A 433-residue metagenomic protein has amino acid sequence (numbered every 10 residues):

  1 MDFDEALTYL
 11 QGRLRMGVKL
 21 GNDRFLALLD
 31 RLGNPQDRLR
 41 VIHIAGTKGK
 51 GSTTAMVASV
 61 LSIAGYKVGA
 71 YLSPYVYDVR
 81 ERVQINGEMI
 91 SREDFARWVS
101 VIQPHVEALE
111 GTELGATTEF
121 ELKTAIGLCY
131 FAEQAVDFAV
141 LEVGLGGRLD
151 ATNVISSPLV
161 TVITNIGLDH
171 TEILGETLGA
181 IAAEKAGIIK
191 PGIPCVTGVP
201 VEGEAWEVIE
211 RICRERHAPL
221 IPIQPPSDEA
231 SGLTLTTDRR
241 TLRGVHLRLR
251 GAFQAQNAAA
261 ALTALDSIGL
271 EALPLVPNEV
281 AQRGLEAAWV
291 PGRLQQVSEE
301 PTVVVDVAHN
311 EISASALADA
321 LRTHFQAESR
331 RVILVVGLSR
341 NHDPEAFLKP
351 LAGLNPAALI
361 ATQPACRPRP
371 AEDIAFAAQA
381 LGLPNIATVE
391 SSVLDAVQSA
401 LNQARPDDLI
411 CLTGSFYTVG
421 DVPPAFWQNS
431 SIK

Functional and structural regions predicted by a protein language model:
M1-K48, S52-K67, V76-D78, A135 (+2 more regions): N-terminal leader/targeting and accessory segments in enzymes
N22, L26-D30, N34-D37, I63-S156 (+2 more regions): ATP-dependent carboxylate-amine ligase catalytic core
R38, F138-L141, L149-V162, I166-G167 (+2 more regions): Nucleotide phosphate-binding/pyrophosphate-handling subdomain across enzymes that bind or process nucleotide phosphates
L72-S73, G198-P200, I212-A230, L247-A252 (+6 more regions): Beta-strand->loop->alpha-helix junctions that form or flank phosphate-binding loops in nucleotide-handling enzymes
L109-G111, Q134-V143, P158-G244, A258-E279: Acidic, Mg2+-coordinating active-site environments of NTP-dependent enzymes
Q134-D137, S329, R405-D407: Short, high-confidence coil segments that cap the C-terminus of an alpha-helix and link into the following beta-strand
P200-I221, A230-G232, T302-V304, E311 (+1 more regions): C-terminal helical cap/extension that packs against the catalytic core of soluble nucleotide-cofactor enzymes
S415: Active-site-proximal loop/hinge segments that shape catalytic or ion-binding/gating pockets
